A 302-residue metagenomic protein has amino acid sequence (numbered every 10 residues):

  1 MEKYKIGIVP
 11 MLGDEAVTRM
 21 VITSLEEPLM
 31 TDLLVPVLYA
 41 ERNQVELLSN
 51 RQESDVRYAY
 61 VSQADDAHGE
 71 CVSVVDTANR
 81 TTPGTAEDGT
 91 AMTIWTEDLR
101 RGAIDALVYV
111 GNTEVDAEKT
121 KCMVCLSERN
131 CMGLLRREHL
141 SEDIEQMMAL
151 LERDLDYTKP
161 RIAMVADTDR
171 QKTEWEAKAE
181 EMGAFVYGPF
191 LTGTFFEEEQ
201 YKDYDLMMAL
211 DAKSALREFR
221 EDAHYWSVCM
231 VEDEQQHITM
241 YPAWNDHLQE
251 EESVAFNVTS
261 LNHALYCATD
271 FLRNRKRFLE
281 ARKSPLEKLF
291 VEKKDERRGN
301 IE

Functional and structural regions predicted by a protein language model:
E2-E181, F185-K294: Anion-binding alpha/beta catalytic cores of soluble intermediary-metabolism enzymes, centered on
D295-G299: Intrinsically disordered, glycine-rich low-complexity segments
